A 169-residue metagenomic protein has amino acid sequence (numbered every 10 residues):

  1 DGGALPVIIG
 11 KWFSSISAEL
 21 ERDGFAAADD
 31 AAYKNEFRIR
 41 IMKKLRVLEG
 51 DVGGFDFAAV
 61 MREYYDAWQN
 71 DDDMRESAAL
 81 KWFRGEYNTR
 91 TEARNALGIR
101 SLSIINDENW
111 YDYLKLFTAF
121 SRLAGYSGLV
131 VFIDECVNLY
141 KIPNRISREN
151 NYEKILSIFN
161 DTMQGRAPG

Functional and structural regions predicted by a protein language model:
D1-A124: P-loop NTPase nucleotide-binding core
I104-D107, Y111, K115, V130-I133 (+1 more regions): Conserved structured core elements
S121-V130, S147-G169: Sensor-1/coupling segment of RecA-like P-loop NTPase cores
D134-N138: Walker B catalytic acidic pair
L139-P143: Catalytic P-loop NTPase motifs of RecA-like helicase/translocase cores
